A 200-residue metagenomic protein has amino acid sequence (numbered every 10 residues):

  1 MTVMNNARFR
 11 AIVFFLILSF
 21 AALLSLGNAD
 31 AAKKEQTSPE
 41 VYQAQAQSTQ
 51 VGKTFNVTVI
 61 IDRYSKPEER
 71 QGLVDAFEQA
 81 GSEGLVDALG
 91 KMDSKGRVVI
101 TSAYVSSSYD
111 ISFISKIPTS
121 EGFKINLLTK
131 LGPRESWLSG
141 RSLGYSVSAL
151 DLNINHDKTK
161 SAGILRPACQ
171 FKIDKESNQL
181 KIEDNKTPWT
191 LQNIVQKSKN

Functional and structural regions predicted by a protein language model:
T2-L16: Bacterial N-terminal signal peptides that target proteins for export
V13-S25: Bacterial N-terminal signal peptides
L26-A31: Sec/Tat signal peptide C-region and signal peptidase I cleavage site
K33-N200: Long, low-hydrophobicity ectodomains and other hydrophilic envelope-associated domains
